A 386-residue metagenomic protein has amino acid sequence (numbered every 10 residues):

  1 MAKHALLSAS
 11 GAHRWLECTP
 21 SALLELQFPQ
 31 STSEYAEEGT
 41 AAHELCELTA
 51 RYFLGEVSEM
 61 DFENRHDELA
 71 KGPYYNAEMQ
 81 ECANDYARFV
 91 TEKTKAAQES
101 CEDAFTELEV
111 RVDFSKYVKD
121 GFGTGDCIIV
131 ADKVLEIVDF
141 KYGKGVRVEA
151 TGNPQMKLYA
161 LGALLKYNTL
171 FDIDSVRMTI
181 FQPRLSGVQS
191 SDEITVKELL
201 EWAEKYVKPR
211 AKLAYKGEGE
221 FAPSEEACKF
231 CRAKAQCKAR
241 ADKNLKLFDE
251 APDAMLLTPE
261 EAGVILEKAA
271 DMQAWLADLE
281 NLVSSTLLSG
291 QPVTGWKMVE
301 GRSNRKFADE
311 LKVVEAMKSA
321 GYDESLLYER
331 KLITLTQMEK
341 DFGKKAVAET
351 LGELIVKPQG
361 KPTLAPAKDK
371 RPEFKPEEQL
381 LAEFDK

Functional and structural regions predicted by a protein language model:
M1-L135, S175-R177, A269: Metal-dependent nuclease catalytic cores that hydrolyze phosphodiester bonds in DNA/RNA, characterized by
E25-Q27, S58-E63, A104-V110, F221-C228 (+3 more regions): Short coil/turn segments at secondary-structure boundaries
Q27-P29, F140-K144, L256-L266: Glycine- and acidic
Q27-Y35, L54, K144-A150, K166-T169 (+1 more regions): Short, polar/flexible loop-turn hinges at active-site or ligand-entry regions and domain interfaces
E37, C101-K212: Mg2+/Mn2+-dependent nuclease catalytic core
A50-L54, Y142-G145, A160-N168, K212-Y215 (+6 more regions): Hydrophobic/aromatic-lined pockets within catalytic cores
R177, E201-D271, P372-K386: Short, charged, low-complexity amphipathic alpha-helix
A274-K386: Extended, charge-rich alpha-helical segments
